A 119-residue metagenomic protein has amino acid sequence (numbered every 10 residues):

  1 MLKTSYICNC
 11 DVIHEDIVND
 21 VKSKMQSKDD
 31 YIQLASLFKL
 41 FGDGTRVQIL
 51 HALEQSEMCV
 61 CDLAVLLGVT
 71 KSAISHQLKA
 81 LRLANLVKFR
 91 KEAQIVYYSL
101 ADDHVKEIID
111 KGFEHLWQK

Functional and structural regions predicted by a protein language model:
M1-F41: N-terminal leader segment of winged-helix/HTH proteins
Q26-T70, V96-D103: N-terminal helix-turn-helix DNA-binding core of bacterial DNA-binding proteins
H51, H76-Q77: Base-recognition residues in the alpha-helical recognition helix of bacterial helix-turn-helix
V65, H76, R82-L83: Alpha-helical residues within the helix-turn-helix
A73: Residues in the helix-turn-helix
R82-E92, S99: Beta-hairpin "wing" of winged helix-turn-helix
S99-K119: Conserved segment of winged-helix/HTH DNA-binding domains
